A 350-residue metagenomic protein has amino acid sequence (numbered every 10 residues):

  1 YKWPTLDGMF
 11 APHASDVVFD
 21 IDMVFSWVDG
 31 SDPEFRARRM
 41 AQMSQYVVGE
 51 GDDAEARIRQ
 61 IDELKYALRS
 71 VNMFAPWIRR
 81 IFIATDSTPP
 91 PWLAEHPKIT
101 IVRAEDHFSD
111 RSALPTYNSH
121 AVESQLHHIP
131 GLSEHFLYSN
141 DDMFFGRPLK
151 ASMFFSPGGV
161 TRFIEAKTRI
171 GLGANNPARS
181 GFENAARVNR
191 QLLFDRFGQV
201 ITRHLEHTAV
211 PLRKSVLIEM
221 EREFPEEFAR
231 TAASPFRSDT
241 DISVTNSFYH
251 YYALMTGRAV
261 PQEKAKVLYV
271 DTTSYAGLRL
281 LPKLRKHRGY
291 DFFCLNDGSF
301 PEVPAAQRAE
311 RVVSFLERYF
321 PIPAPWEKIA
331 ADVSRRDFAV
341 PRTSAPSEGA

Functional and structural regions predicted by a protein language model:
Y1-M9, H207-A350: A glycosyltransferase accessory/donor-loop signature
K2-W27, Q125-G131: Short amphipathic alpha-helices and their capping/turn segments at secondary-structure boundaries
G30-R57: A solvent-exposed, charged loop/short amphipathic helix patch at secondary-structure junctions
E55, R59, P89-L132: Active-site-proximal specificity loops/subdomain of glycosyltransferases
S70-I78: Short, acidic, metal-binding catalytic loop of nucleotide-sugar glycosyltransferases
I78-T88: Short beta-strand/loop segment that forms part of the nucleotide-sugar
P89, L93, Q125-I170: GT-A fold catalytic core of metal-dependent nucleotide-sugar glycosyltransferases, centered on the diacidic
F155, T161-F236, T240: Long, charge-rich alpha-helical interaction segments
